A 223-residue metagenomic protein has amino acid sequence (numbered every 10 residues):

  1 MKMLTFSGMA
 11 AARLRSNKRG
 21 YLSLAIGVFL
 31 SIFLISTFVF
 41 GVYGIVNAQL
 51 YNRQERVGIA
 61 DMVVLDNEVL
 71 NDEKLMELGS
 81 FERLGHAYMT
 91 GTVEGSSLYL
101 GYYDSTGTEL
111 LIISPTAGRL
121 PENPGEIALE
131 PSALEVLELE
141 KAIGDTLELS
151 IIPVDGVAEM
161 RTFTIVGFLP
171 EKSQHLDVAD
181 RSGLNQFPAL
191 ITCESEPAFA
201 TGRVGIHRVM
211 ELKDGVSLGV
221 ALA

Functional and structural regions predicted by a protein language model:
M3-A223: Membrane transport/envelope proteins' first extracytoplasmic loop
